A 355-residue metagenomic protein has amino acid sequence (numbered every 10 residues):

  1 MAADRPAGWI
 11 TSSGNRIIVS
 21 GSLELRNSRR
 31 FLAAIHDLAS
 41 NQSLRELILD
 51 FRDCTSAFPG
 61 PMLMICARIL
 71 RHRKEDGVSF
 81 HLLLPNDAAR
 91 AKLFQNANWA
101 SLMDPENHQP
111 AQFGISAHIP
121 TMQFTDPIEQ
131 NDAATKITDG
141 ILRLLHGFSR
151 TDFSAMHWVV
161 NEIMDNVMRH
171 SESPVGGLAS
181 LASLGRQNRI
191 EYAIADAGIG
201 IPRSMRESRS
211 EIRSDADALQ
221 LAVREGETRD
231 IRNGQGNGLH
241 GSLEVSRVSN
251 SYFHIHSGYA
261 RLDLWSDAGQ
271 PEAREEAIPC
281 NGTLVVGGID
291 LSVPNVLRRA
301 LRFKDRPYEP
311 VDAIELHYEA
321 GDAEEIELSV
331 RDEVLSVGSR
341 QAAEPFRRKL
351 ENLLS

Functional and structural regions predicted by a protein language model:
A2-H36, F51-D53, L316, I326-E351: STAS-typified acidic loop motif
N15-I17, S43-F51, G77-L83, F253 (+3 more regions): Hydrophobic beta-strand segments of well-ordered beta-sheets in folded domains
E46-K74, V78-Q95: An N-terminal, globular interaction/scaffold subdomain
G60, C66-R68, R150-R186, L243: Conserved ATP-binding N-box helix of the HATPase_c
N86-A97, M168-A300: Conserved beta-strand-loop-beta-strand hairpin that lines the nucleotide-binding pocket of ATP/GTP-utilizing enzymes
N96, A100-H118: A glycine-rich helix N-cap at a beta->alpha junction
A117-S149, P202, R209-E225, E244: Helix-loop-beta hinge of the Bergerat
A300-V334: Short, cationic low-complexity segments
